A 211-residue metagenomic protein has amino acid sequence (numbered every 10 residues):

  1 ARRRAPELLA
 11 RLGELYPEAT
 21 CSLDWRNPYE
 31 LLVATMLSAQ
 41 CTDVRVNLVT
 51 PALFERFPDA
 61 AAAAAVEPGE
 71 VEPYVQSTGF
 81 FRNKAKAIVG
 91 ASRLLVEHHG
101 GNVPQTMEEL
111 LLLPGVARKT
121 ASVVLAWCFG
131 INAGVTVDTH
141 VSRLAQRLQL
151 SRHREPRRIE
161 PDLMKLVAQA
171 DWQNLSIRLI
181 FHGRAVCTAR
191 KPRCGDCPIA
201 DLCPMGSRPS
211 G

Functional and structural regions predicted by a protein language model:
A1-G211: Catalytic cores of DNA base-excision repair glycosylases
